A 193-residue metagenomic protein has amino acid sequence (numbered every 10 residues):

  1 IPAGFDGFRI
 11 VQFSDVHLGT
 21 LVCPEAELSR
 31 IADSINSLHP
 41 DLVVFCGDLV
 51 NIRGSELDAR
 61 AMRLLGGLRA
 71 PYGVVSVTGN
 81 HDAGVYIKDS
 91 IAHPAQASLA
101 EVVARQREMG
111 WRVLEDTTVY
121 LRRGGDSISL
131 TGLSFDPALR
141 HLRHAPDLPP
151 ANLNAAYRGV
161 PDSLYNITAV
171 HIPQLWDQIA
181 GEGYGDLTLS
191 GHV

Functional and structural regions predicted by a protein language model:
G4-V193: Soluble catalytic domains of enzymes that build or remodel membrane lipids, polysaccharides, and related
